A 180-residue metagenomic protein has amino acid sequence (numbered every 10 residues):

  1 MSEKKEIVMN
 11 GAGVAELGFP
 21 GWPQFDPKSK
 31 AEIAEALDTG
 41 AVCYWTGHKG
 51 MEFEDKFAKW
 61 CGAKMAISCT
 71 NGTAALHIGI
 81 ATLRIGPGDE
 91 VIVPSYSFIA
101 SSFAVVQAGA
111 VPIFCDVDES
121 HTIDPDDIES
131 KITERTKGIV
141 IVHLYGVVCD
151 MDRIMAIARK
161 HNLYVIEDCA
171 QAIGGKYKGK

Functional and structural regions predicted by a protein language model:
M1-T82, G86, R159: Conserved PLP-binding active-site segment in aminotransferase class I/II-type PLP enzymes
A81-A172, K176: PLP-dependent aminotransferase-like
